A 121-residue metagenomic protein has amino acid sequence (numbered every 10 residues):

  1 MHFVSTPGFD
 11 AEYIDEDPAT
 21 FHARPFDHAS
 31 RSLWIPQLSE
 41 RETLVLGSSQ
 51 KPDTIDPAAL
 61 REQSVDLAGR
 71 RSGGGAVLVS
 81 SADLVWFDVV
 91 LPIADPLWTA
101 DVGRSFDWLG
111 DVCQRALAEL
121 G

Functional and structural regions predicted by a protein language model:
M1-A59, D66-R71, A76, A94: Active-site loop/lid in soluble adenylation, ligation, and acyl-transfer enzymes
I35, A76, W98-F106: Short secondary-structure transition/capping motifs
E42-L44, V85, D111: N-terminal, well-ordered alpha-helical segments
T54-D56, Q63-A68, F87-V89, F106-L109: Short, low-complexity, polar/charged sequence segments that are solvent-exposed and flexible
L67, G75-V79, A100-D101, L120: Short C-terminal domain-edge/linker segments immediately following a structured domain
G75-P96: Residues forming anionic-ligand binding surfaces in small-molecule and nucleic-acid pockets of primarily soluble enzymes
P92-A94, V102-G121: Well-ordered alpha/beta subsegment
